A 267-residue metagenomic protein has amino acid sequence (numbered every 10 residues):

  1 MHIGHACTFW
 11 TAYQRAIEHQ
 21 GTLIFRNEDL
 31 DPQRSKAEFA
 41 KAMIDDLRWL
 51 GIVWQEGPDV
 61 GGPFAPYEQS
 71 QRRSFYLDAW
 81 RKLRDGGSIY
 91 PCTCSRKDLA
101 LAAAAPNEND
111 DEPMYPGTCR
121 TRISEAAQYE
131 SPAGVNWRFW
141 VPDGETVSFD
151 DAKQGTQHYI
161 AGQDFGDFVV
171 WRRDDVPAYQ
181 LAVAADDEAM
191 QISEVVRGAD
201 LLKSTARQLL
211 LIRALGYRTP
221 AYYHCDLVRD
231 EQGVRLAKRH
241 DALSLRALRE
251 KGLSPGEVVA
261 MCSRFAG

Functional and structural regions predicted by a protein language model:
M1, D174, G252-L253: Structural motif
M1-E108, A199-D200, S204-Y217: N-terminal Rossmann-like or analogous alpha/beta NTP/dinucleotide-binding catalytic cores that position adenine
Q20, D110, P132, G252 (+1 more regions): Short loop/turn hinge sites at secondary-structure boundaries
Q55-P58, T219-Y222, G256-V258: Short, surface-exposed acidic
F64, Q232-G267: Conserved catalytic-core subdomain
D85, A104, S124, E250 (+1 more regions): Generic surface-pattern signal
C94, P116, A260-S263: Short coil/turn segments at secondary-structure boundaries
K97-A237, S244-R249: Active-site cores that bind ATP or allylic diphosphates and position pyrophosphate for catalysis
